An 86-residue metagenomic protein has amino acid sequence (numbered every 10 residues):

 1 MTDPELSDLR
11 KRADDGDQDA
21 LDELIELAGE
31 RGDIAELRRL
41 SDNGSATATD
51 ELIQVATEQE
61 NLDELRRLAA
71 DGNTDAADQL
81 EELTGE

Functional and structural regions predicted by a protein language model:
T2-R10, E30-R39, Q59-R66, E86: Amphipathic alpha-helical scaffolding segments comprising HEAT/armadillo-like alpha-solenoid repeats
D8-D15, D19, L24: N-terminal acidic leader/helix
G16-D17, G44-S45, G72-N73: Short helix-capping/linker turns of helical repeat alpha-solenoids
L27, V55, L83-T84: TPR/TPR-like alpha-solenoid repeats
A77-E86: Terminal, low-structured helical/coil segments at or just beyond the last alpha-helical repeat
